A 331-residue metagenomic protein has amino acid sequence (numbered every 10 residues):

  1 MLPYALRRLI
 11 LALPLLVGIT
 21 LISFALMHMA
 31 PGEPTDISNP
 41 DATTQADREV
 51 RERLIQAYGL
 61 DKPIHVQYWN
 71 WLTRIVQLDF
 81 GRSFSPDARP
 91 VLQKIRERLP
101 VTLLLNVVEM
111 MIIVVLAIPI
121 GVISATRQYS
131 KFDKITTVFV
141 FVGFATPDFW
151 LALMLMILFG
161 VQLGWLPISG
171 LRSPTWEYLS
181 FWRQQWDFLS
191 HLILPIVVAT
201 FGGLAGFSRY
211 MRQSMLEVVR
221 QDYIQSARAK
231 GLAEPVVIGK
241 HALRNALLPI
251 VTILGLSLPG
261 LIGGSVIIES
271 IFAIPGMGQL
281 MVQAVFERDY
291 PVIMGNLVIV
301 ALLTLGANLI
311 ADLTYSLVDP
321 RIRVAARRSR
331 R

Functional and structural regions predicted by a protein language model:
M1-R7, L11, P119-L155, L248-I250: Cytoplasmic-entry segments and transmembrane alpha-helices of multi-pass inner-membrane transporters
L2, L6, I10-P14, G18 (+3 more regions): Membrane-interface helix starts
L2-P3, I95, L99-F132, V161 (+2 more regions): Alpha-helical transmembrane segments of integral membrane proteins, especially multi-pass inner/plasma-membrane
A5, L9, V50, L54 (+10 more regions): Hydrophobic alpha-helical segments of integral membrane proteins, encompassing both true transmembrane helices
L16-W69, L163-Q184: Hydrophobic alpha-helical transmembrane segments of membrane transport/permease proteins and related membrane-embedded
I22-M29, Y58-G59, T73, F139-S169 (+2 more regions): Membrane-water interface segments at the C-terminal ends of transmembrane alpha-helices in multi-pass inner-membrane
T44-D61, T137-T146, L194-A199, V236-I253: Hydrophobic alpha-helical transmembrane segments
L60-I118: An internal, D/E-rich "acidic patch" concept
